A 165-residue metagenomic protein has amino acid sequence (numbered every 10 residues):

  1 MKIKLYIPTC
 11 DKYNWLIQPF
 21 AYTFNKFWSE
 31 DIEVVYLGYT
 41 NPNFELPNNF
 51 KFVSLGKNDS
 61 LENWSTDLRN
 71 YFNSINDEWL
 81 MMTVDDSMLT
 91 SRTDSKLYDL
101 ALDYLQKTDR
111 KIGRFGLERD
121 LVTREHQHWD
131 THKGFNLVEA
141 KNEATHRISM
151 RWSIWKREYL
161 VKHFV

Functional and structural regions predicted by a protein language model:
M1-P19: N-proximal low-complexity "stem/linker" segments adjacent to membrane-targeting elements
Y13-I17, N41-P47, R124-E125: Short, charged/polar "capping" segments at the starts of alpha-helices and the immediately preceding loops
Y22-I32: Short, acidic, metal-binding catalytic loop of nucleotide-sugar glycosyltransferases
Y36-M81, R92-T93: Active-site-proximal specificity loops/subdomain of glycosyltransferases
D77, I148-F164: Conserved nucleotide-sugar donor-binding and metal-coordinating catalytic region shared by glycosyltransferases
D86-M88: The conserved acidic donor/metal-binding loop of glycosyltransferases
S91-R124: Conserved donor-nucleotide/metal-binding helix-loop-beta segment in metal-dependent transferases, i.e., the alpha-helix
H128-T145: Short, flexible, basic/aromatic active-site loop/helix in glycosyltransferases
